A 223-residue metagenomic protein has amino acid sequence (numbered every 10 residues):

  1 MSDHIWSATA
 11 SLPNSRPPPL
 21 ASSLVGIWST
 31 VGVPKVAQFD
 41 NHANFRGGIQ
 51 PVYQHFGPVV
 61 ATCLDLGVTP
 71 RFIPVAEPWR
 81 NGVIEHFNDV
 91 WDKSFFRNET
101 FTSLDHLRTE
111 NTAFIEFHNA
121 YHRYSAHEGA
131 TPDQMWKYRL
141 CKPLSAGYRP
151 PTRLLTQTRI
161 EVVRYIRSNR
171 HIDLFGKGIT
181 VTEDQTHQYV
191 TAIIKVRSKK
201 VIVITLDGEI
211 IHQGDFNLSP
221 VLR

Functional and structural regions predicted by a protein language model:
S2-H106, E110-T112, F117, E209 (+1 more regions): RNase H-like DDE/DDD metal-dependent nuclease/strand-transfer catalytic core used by mobile genetic elements
N119-R223: C-terminal, beta-rich DNA-binding module of retroviral/retroelements integrases
